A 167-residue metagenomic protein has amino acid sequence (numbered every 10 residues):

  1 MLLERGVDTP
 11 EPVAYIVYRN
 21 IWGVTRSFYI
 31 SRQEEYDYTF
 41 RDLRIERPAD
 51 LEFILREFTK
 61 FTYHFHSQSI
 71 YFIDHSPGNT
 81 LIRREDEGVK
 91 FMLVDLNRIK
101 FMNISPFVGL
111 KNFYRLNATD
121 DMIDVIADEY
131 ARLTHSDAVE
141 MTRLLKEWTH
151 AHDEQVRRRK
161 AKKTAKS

Functional and structural regions predicted by a protein language model:
M1-Y38, E57-Q68, I73, T164-S167: Conserved ATP-binding subdomain of kinase catalytic cores across diverse folds
A14-Y15, P77, R143: Proline- and acidic/polar-enriched loop/turn elements at helix boundaries
T39-P48: AlphaC helix of the protein kinase catalytic domain
L51-L55: Short alpha-helical scaffold element within the canonical Hanks-type protein kinase domain
H75-I82: Hydrophobic residue at the +6 position relative to the catalytic HRD Asp in the kinase catalytic loop
I82-G88: Activation-loop N-terminal segment of eukaryotic-like protein kinases
V89-K166: C-lobe/activation-segment region of protein kinase-like
